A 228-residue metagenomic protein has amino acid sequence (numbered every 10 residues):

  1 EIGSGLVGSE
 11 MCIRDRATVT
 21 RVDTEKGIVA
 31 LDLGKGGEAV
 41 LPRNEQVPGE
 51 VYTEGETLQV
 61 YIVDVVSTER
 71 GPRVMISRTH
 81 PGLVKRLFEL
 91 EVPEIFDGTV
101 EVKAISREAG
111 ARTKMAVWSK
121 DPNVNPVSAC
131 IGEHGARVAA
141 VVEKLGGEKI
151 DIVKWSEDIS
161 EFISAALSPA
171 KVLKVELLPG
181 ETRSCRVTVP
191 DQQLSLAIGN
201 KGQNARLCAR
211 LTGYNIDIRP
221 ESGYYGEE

Functional and structural regions predicted by a protein language model:
E1-G8, I13: Single conserved hydrophobic/aromatic residue that forms the stacking wall/gate of nucleotide- or nucleobase-binding
A17-E228: Conserved structured catalytic cores and adjacent interaction surfaces of nucleotide-binding/hydrolyzing enzymes
